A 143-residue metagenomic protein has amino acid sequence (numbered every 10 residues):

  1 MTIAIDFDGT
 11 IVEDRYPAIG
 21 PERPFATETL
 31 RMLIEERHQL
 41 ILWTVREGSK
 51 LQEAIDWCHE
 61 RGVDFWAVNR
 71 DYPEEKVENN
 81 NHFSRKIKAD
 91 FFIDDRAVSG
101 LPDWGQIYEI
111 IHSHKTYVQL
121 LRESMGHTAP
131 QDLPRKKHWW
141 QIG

Functional and structural regions predicted by a protein language model:
M1-E74: Alpha-helical substrate-recognition element adjacent to the catalytic core
Q39, L51-G143: C-terminal cap/substrate-recognition subdomain and adjoining C-terminal extension of metal-dependent phosphatase-like
